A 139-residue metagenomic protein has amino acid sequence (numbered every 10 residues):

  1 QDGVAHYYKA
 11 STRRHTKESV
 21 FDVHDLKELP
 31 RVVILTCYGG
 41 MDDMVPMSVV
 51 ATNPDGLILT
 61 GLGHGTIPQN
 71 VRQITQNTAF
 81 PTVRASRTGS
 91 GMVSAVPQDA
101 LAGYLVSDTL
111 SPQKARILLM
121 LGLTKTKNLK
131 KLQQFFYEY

Functional and structural regions predicted by a protein language model:
Q1-G65: Accessory alpha-helical/coil subdomains and C-terminal extensions that flank or cap enzyme catalytic cores
G56, G61-Y139: C-terminal non-catalytic interaction/assembly regions of soluble proteins
